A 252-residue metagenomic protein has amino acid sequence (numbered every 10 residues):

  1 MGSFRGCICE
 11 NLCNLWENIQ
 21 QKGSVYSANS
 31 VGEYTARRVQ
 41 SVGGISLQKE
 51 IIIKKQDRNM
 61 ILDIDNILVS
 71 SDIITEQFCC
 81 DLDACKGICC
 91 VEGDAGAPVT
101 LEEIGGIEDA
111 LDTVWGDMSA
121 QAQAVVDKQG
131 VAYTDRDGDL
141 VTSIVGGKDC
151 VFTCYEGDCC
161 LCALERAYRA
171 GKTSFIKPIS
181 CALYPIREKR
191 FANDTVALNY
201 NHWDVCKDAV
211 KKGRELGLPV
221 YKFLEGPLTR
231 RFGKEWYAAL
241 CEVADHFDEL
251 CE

Functional and structural regions predicted by a protein language model:
G2-L15, S24-V31, A36-G43: Short, low-complexity, charge-dense intrinsically disordered segments
C9, Q20, S46, I52-K54: Residues marking helix boundaries in flexible regions
N18, Y34-T35, I51-I52: Intrinsically disordered/low-complexity terminal segments and short unstructured peptides
E50-E252: Short loop/turn segments that flank or connect secondary-structure elements
